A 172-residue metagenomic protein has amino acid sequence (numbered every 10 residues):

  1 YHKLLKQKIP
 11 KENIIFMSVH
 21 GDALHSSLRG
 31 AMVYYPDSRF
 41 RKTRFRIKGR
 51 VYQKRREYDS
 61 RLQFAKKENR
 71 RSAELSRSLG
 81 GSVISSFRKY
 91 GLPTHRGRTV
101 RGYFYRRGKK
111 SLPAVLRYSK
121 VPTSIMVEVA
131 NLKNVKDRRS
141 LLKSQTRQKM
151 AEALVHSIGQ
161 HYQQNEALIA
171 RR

Functional and structural regions predicted by a protein language model:
Y1-R172: Active-site-proximal helix/loop segments of hydrolytic enzymes
